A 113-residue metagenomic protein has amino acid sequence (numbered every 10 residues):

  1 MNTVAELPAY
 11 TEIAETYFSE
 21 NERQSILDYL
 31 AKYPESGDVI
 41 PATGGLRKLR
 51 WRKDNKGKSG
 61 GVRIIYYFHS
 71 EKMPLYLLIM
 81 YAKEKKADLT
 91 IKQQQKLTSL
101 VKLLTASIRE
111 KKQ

Functional and structural regions predicted by a protein language model:
M1-N21: Arg/Lys-rich, positively charged N-terminal/basic patches that mediate binding to nucleic acids
V4, E20-V39: Negatively charged, low-complexity tracts enriched in Asp/Glu with abundant Ser/Thr
E6, E22, I26, K58-G61 (+2 more regions): Amphipathic alpha-helical interface surfaces
I13, P34-E35, G44, E84: Residue-level signal for pocket-adjacent positions within structured domains
I13, Y29, L100-L103: Residues that form generic nucleotide/phosphate-binding pockets
I40-M80, K85: Basic/aromatic recognition patch in beta-strand/loop cores that engages polyanionic ligands
F68-Q113: Enriched for short, Lys/Arg-rich terminal
